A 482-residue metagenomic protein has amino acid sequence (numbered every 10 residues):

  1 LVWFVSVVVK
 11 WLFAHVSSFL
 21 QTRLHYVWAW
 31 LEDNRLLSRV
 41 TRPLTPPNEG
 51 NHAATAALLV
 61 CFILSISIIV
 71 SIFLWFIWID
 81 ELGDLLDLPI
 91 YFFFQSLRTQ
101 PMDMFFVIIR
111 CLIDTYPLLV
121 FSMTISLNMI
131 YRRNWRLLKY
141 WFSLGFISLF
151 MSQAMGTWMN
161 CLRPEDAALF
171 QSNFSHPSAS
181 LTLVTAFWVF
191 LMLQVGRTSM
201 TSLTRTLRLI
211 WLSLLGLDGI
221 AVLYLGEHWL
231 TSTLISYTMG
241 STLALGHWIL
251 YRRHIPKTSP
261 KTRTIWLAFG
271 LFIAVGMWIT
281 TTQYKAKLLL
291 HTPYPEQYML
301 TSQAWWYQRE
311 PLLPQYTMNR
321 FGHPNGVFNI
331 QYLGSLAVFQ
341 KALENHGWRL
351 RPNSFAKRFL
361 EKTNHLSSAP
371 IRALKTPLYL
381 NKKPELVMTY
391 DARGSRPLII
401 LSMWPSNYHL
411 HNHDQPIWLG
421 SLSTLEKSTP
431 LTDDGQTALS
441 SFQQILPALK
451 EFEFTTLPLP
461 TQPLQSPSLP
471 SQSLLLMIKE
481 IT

Functional and structural regions predicted by a protein language model:
L1, S6-W28, P164-Q283: Membrane-embedded catalytic cores of phosphoryl/pyrophosphoryl-handling enzymes
L1-Y116, G156-A167: N-terminal transmembrane-helix/juxtamembrane module of multi-pass inner/ER membrane proteins
V2-F4, L59-L74, M123-N128, A268-T281: Hydrophobic core of alpha-helical transmembrane segments in multi-pass integral membrane proteins
L44, V107-S122, A168-H176, L191-S199 (+3 more regions): Juxtamembrane/interfacial segments around transmembrane helices
L64-S65, W141-F150, Y237, S241: Alpha-helical transmembrane spans of integral membrane proteins, capturing the lipid-embedded, hydrophobic core of TM
I77-F92, M102, Y116-L212, F355 (+2 more regions): Membrane-interface loops
T282-H365: Membrane-interface segments at or immediately adjacent to transmembrane helices that form the boundary between
H346, S354-T482: A cross-kingdom signal targeting lumenal/periplasmic-facing segments of multi-pass membrane and secretory-pathway
